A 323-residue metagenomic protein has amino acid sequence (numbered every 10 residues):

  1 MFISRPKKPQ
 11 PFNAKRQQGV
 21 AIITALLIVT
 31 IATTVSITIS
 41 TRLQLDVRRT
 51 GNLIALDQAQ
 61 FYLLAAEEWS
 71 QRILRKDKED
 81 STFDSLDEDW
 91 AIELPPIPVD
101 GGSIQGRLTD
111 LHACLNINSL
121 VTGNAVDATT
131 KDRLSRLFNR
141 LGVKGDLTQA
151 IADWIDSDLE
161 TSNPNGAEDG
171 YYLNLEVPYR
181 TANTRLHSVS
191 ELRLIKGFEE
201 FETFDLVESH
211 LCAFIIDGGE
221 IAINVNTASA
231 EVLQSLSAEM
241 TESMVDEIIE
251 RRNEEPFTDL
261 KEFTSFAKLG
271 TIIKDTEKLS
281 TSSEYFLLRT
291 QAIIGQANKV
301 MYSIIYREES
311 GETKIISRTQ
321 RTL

Functional and structural regions predicted by a protein language model:
F2-K7, A14-L323: Compositionally biased linear targeting/interaction segments
